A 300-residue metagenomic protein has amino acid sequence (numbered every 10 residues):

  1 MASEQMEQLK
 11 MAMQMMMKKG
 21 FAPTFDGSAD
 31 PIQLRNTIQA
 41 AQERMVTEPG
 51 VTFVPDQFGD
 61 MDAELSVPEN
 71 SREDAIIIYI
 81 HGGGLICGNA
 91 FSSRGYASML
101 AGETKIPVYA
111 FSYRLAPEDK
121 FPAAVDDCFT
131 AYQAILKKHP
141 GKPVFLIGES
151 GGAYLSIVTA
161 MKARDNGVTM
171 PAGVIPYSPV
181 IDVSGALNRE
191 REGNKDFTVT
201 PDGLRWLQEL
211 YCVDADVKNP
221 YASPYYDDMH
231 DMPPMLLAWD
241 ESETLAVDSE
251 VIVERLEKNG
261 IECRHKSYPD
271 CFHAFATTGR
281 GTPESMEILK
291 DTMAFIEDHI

Functional and structural regions predicted by a protein language model:
M1-E69: A glycine/proline-hinged amphipathic helix-loop "lid/cap" segment that gates access to hydrophobic ligand pockets
M16, G20-F21, F25, P55-E64 (+1 more regions): Alpha/beta-hydrolase superfamily serine-hydrolase fold, recognizing
